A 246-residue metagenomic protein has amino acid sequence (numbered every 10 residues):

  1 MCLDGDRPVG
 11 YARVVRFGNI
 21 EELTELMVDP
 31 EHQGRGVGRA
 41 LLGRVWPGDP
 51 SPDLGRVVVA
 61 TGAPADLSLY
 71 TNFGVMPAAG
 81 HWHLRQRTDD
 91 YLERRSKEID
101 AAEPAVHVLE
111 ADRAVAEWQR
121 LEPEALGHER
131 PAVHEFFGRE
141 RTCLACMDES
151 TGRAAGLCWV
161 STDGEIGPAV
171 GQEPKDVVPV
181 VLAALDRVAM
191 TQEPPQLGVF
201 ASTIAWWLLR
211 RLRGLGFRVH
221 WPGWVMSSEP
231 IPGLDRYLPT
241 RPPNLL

Functional and structural regions predicted by a protein language model:
M1, D6-V15, E22-M27, G152-G167: Conserved beta-strand in the GNAT
N19, V57-A60, M76-Y91, V219-I231: Conserved catalytic-core motifs of GNAT/GCN5-like acyltransferases
L23-T24, G48-P64, T191-T203, W221-G223: Conserved GNAT acetyl-CoA-binding A-motif
E25-V28, G34-G48, L67, N72 (+1 more regions): Conserved acetyl-CoA-binding loop-helix of GNAT-fold acetyltransferases
D53, N72-E165: Amide-forming acyltransferase catalytic core, primarily the GNAT-like/NAT-type and related acyltransferase folds
D66-T71, V75, R210-L212: Conserved active-site tyrosine of GNAT-family acetyltransferases
D112-E149, L182, D186-M190, T203-L246: N-terminal charged segments
E140-C146, G152-A201: Flexible loop/N-cap segments at domain edges
